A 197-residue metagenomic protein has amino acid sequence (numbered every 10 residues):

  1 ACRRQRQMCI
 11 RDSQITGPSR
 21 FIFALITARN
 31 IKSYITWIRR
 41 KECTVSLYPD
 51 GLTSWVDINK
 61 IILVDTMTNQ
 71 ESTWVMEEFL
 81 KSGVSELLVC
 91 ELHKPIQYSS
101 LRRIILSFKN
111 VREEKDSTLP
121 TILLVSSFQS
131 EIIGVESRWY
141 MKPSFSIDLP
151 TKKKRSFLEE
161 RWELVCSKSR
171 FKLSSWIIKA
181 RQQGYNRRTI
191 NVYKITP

Functional and structural regions predicted by a protein language model:
A1-I10: Single conserved hydrophobic/aromatic residue that forms the stacking wall/gate of nucleotide- or nucleobase-binding
R11-T16: Short hydrophobic/aromatic beta-strand immediately N-terminal to the Walker A/P-loop
G17, R39, C90-L92: Short glycine-centered, acidic/aromatic-flanked micro-motifs in structured strand/loop junctions that mark active-site
P18-I35, P49-D50: Histidine-anchored nucleotide/phosphate-binding helix
T36-E86, P95-I96: Conserved inter-motif catalytic segment of the P-loop NTP-binding fold
M67-F145: P-loop NTPase motor core
S126-P197: Phosphate-binding/switch region of NTP-binding enzymes
